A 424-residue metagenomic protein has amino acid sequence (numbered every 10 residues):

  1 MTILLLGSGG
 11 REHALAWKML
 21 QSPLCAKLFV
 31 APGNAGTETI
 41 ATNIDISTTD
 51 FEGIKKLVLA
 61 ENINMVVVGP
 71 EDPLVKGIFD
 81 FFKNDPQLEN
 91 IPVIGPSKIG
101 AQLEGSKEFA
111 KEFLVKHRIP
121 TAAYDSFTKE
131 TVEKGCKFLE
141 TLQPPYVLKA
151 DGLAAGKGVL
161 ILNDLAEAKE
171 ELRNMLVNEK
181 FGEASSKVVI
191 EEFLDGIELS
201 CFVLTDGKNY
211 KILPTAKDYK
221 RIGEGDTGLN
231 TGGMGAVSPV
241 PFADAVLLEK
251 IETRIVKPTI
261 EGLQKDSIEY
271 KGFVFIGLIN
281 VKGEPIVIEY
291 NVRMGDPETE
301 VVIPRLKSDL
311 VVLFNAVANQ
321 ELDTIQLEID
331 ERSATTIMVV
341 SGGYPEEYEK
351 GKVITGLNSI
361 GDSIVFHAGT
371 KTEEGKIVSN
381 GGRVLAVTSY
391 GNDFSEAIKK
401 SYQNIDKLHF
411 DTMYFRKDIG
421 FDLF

Functional and structural regions predicted by a protein language model:
M1-P96: ATP-binding N-terminal substructure of ATP-dependent carboxylate-amine bond-forming enzymes
V30-A31, V67-V68, V93-P96, A123-S126 (+5 more regions): General beta-strand structural signal in soluble alpha/beta enzymes
F51-G53, E133-G135, E167-E170, P345-Y348 (+1 more regions): Short, conserved charged micro-motifs
N90, L103-K187, P241, A245-K257: Active-site nucleotide/adenylate-binding loops and adjacent lid/helix of ATP-dependent enzymes
G158-T299: Internal nucleotide-binding/catalytic subdomain
E252-V274, N291-I360: Active-site "cap" helix and flanking loop/linker of ATP-utilizing ligase/carboxylase catalytic domains
A316-F424: Peripheral (often C-terminal) accessory segments that flank ATP-dependent C-N-forming ligase machineries
